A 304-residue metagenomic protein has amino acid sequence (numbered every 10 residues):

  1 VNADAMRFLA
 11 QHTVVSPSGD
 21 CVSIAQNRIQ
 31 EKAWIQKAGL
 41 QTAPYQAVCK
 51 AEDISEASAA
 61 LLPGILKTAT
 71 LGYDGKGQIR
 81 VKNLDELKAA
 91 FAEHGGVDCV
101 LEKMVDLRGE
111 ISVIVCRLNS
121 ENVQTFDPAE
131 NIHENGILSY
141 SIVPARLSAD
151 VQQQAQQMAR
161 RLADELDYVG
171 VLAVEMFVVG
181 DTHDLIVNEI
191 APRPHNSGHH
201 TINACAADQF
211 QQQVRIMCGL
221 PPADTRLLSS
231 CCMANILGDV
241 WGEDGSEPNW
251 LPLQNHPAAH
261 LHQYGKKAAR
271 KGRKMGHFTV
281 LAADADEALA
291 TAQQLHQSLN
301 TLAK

Functional and structural regions predicted by a protein language model:
V1-A10, G19-A25: N-terminal glycine-rich "phosphate-gripper" loop used for MgATP/nucleotide binding and carboxylate activation
H12-G19, T42: Short hydrophobic/aromatic-enriched beta-strand-loop microsegments
I24-S112, C116-N135, S139-L162, H296: Active-site nucleotide/adenylate-binding loops and adjacent lid/helix of ATP-dependent enzymes
K103, H199, F278-L281: Short, well-ordered beta-strand elements within core beta-sheets of diverse protein domains
V115-N119, M176-G180, G265: Short, low-complexity Ser/Thr-rich regulatory SLiMs
Q124, L172, D184-E189: Protein kinase-like catalytic core scaffold
Q153-V174, A191-E243: Active-site "cap" helix and flanking loop/linker of ATP-utilizing ligase/carboxylase catalytic domains
R215-K304: Peripheral (often C-terminal) accessory segments that flank ATP-dependent C-N-forming ligase machineries
